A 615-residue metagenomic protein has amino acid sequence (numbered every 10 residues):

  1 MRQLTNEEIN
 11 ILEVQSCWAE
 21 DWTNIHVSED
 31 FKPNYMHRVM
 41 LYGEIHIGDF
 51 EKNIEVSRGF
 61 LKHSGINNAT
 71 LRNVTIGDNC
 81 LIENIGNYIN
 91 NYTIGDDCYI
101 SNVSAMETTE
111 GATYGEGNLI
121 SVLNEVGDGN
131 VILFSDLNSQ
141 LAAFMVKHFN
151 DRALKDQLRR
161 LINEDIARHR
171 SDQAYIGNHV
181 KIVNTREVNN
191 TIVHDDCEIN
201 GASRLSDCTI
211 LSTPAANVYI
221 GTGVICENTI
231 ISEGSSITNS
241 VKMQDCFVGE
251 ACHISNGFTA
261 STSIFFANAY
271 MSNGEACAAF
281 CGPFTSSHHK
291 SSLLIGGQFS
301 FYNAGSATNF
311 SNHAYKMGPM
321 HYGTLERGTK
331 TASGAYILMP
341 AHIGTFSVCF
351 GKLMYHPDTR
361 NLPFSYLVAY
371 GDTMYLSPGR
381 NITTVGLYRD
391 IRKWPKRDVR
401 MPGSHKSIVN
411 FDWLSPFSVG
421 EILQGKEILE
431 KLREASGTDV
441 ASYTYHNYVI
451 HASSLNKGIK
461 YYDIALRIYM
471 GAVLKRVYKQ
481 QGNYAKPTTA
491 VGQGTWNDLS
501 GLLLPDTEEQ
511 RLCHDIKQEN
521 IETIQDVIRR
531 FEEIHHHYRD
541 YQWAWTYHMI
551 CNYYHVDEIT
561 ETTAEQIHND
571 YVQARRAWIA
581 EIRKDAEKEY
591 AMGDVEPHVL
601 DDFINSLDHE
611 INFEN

Functional and structural regions predicted by a protein language model:
Q3, I11-D21, V27-F50, I54-I66 (+7 more regions): Glycine-rich hexapeptide-repeat left-handed beta-helix
H26, H37, H46, H63 (+20 more regions): Histidine (H) residue identity feature
G65-D156, V183, T191, I521 (+2 more regions): Phosphate-/polyanion-interacting regions in eukaryotic proteins
L161-G177, I182: A charged, amphipathic alpha-helical module
I176, V180, N184-I199, D207-A215 (+1 more regions): Core alpha-helical transmembrane segments of integral membrane proteins
R204: Short, glycine/serine-rich, charged loops/turns that create anion-binding and catalytic segments at active sites
Y370-N615: Long, compositionally biased intrinsically disordered regions
